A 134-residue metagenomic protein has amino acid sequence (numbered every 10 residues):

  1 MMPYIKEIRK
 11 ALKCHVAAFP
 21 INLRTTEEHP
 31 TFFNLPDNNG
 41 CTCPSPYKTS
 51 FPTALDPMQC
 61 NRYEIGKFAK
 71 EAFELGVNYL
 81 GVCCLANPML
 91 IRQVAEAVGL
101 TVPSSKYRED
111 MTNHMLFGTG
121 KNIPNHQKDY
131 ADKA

Functional and structural regions predicted by a protein language model:
M1-A134: Domain-level signal for soluble alpha/beta catalytic cores
